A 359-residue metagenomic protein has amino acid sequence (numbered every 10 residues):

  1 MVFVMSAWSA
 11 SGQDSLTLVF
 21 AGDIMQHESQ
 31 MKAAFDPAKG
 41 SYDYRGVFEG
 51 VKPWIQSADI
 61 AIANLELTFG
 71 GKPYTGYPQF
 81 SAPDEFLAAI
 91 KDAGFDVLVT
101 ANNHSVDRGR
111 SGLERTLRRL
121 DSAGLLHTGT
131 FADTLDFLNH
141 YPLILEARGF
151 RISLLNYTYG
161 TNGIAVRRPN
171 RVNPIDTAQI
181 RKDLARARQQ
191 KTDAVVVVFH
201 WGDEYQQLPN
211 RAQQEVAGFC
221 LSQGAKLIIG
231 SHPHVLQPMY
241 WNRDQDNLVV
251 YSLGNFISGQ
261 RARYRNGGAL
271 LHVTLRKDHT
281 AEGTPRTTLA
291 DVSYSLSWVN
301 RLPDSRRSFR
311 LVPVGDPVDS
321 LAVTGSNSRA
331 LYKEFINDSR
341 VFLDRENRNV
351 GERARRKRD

Functional and structural regions predicted by a protein language model:
M1-A7: Bacterial N-terminal signal peptides
G12-D359: Acidic, metal/ion-coordinating pockets
